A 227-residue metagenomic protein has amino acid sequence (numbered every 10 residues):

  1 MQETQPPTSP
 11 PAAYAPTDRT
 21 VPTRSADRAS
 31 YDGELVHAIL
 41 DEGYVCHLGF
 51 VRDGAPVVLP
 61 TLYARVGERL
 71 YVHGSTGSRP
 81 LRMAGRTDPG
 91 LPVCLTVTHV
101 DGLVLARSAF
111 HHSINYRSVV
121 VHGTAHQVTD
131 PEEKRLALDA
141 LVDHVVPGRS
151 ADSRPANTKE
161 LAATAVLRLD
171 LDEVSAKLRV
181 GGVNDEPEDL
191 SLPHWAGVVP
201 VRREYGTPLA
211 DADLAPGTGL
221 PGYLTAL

Functional and structural regions predicted by a protein language model:
M1-T20, T129-L227: C-terminal edge-of-domain segments
P6, P10-P11, T76-A140: Short, structured beta-strand-loop surface elements
Y14-Y71, L81-R82: An N-terminal domain-cap segment
V45-C46, G90-V93, T164-V166: Short, surface-exposed beta-edge/turn micro-motifs
F50-R52, A106-H111, R154-A156: Catalytic micro-motifs at enzyme active sites that drive phosphoryl/nucleotidyl and oxygen chemistry
F50-R52, G74, V97-H99, A125-Q127 (+2 more regions): Short, structured patches in soluble enzyme cores that scaffold and shape functional sites
Y63, G123-A125, L167, L171: A structural signal for short, well-ordered beta-strand segments
R69-Y71, C94, R168: General beta-strand recognition
